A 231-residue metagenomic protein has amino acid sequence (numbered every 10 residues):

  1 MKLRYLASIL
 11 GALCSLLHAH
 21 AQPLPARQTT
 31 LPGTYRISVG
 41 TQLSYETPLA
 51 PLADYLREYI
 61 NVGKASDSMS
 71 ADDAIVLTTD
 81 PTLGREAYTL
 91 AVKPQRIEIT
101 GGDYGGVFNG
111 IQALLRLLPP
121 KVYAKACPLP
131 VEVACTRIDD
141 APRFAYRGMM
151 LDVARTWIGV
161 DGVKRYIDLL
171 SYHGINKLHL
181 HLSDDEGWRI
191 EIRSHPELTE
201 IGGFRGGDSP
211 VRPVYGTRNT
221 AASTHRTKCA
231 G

Functional and structural regions predicted by a protein language model:
M1-I9: Bacterial N-terminal signal peptides that target proteins for export
I9-R147: Acidic, contiguous N-terminal accessory segments
L83-G231: Feature activates predominantly on carbohydrate-active enzymes
